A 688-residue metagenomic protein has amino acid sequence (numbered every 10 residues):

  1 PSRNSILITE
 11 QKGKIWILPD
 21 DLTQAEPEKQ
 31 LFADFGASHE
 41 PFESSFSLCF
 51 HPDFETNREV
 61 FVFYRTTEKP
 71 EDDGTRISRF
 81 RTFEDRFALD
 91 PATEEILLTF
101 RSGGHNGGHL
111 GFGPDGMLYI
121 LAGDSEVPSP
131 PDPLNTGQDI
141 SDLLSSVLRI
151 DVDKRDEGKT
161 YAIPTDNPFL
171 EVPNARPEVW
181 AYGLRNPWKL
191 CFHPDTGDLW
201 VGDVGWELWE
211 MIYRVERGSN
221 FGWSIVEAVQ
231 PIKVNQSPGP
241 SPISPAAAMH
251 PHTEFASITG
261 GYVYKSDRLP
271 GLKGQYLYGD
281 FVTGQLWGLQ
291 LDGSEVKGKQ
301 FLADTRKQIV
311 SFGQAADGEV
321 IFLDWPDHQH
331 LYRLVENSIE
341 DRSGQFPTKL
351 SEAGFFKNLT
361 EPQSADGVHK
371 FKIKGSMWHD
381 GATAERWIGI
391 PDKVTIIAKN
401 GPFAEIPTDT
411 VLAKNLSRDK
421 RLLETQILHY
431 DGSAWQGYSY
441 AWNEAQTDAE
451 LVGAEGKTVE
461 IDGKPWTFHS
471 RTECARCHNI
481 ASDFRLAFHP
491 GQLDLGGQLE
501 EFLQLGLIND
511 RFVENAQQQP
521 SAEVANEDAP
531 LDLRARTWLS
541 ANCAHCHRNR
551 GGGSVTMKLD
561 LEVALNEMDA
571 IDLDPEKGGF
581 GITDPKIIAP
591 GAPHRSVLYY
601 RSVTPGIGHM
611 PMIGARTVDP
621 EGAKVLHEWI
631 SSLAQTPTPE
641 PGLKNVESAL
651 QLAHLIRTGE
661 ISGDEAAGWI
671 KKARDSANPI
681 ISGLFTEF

Functional and structural regions predicted by a protein language model:
P1-S129, K189-L208, E254-V296, G318-I321 (+5 more regions): Acidic, Gly/Ser/Thr-rich repeat motifs that build Ca2+-stabilized beta-propeller blades
Q11-K14, T66, T82, G103 (+11 more regions): Glycine-rich, acidic and aromatic/proline-enriched surface loops and short helix-turn segments that act as binding
P19, K159-A162, Y213-R214, S219-N235 (+2 more regions): Extended hydrophobic/aromatic segments used for targeting, binding, or gating
T23-H39, F80-G103, D139-N186, Q236-T253 (+2 more regions): Blade-edge beta-strand/turn elements of extracellular beta-propeller and related beta-sheet repeat scaffolds
P245-L331, H594-L633: Extracellular low-complexity, Gly/Ser/Thr-rich intrinsically disordered linkers and protease-sensitive activation/hinge
R306-Q308, Q329-Y332, S343, R421-V646: Sequence context surrounding c-type heme c attachment/ligation sites in exported
N337-W387: N-terminal pre-domain segments of enzymes
D532, T636-F688: Long, ordered, helix-rich scaffold segments
